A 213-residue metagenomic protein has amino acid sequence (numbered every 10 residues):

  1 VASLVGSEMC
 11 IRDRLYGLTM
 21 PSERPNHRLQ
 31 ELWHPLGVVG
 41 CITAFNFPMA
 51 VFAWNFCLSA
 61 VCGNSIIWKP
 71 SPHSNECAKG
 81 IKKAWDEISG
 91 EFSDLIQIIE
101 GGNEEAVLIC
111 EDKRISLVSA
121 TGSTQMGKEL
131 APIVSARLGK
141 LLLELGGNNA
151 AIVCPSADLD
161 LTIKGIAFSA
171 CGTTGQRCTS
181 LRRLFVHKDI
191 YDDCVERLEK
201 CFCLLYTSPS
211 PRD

Functional and structural regions predicted by a protein language model:
V1-G6, I11, Y206-D213: Single conserved hydrophobic/aromatic residue that forms the stacking wall/gate of nucleotide- or nucleobase-binding
S3, L32-H34, C178: Short, flexible hinge/linker loops that cap or flank conserved catalytic cores
S7-E8, R12-Y16, N26: Long amphipathic alpha-helix in the N-terminal Rossmann-like dinucleotide-binding domain of NAD(P)-dependent
M9, D13, K82, V195 (+1 more regions): Structural signal for well-ordered, non-membrane alpha-helices
M9-C10, I98, V153, L184: Generic preference for hydrophobic
R14-P21, T179, S208: Short, hydrophobic secondary-structure boundary micro-motifs
G17-L161: Rossmann-like NAD(P) dinucleotide-binding subdomain of oxidoreductase/dehydrogenase enzymes
Q125-S208: ALDH superfamily catalytic-core signature
